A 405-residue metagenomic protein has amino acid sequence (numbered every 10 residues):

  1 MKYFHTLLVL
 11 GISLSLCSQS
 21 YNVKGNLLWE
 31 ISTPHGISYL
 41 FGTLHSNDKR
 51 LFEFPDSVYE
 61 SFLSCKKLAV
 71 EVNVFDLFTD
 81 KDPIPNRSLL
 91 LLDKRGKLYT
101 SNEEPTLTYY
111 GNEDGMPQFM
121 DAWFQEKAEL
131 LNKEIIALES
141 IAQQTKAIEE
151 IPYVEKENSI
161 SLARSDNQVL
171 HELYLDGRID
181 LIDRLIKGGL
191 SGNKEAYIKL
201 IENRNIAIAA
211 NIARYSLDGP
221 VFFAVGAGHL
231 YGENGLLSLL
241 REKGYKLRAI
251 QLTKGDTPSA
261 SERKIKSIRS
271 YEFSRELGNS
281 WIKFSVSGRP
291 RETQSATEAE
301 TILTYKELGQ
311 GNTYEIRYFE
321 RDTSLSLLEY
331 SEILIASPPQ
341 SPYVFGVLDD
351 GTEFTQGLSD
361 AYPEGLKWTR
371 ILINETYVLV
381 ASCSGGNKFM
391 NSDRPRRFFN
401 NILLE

Functional and structural regions predicted by a protein language model:
M1-W29: Bacterial Sec-dependent N-terminal signal peptides
Y21-G192: Structured, acidic catalytic/metal-binding patches in enzyme active sites
R50-L51, L77-D82, K146, Y231-N234 (+2 more regions): Extracytoplasmic/secreted cell-surface and envelope-processing proteins
I198-E202, I206-S270: A cross-kingdom marker for long, charged
N234-K254, V286-P290, L334-P338, L379-E405: Surface-exposed amphipathic alpha-helical segments
Q251-S280, V286-G288, T293, N401 (+1 more regions): Pro/Ala/Gly-rich low-complexity, hydrophilic intrinsically disordered segments
I282-E307, S331-Y377: Signature of long, low-cysteine stretches enriched in small and polar/charged residues
I302-S331, L379-S384: A short acidic-to-branched-hydrophobic micro-motif
